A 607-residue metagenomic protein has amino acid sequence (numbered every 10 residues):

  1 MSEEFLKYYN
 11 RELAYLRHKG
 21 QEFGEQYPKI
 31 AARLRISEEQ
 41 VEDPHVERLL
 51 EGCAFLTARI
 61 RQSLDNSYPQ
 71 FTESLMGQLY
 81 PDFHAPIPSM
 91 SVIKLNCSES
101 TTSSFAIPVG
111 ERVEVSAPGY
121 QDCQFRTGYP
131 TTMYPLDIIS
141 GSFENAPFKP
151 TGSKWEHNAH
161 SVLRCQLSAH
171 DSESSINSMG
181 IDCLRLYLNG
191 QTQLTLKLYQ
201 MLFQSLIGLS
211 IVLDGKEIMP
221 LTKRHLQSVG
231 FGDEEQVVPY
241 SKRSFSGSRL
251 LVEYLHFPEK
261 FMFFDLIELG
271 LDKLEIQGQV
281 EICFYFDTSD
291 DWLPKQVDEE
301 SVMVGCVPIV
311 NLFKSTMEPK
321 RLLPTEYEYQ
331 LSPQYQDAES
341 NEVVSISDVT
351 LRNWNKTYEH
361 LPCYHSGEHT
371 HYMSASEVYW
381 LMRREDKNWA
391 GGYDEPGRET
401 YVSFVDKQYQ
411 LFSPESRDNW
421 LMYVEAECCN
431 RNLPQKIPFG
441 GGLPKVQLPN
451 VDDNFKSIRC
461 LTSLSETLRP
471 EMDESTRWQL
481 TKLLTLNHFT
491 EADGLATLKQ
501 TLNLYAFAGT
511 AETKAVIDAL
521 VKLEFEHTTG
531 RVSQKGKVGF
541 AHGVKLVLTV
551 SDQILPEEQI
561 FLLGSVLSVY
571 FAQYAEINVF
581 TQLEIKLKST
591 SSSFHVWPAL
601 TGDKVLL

Functional and structural regions predicted by a protein language model:
M1, Y15, F55-L64, S74-F83 (+8 more regions): Short linear motifs embedded in intrinsically disordered, proline/glycine-rich low-complexity segments
M1-I30, L34, K223-K273, E281 (+2 more regions): Mixed-charge (acidic/basic) macromolecular-recognition segments
M1-K216, K223: Extended assembly-interface regions of large multimeric machines
H45, L49-C53, L75, L202 (+4 more regions): Short, Φ-rich (hydrophobic/aromatic) sequence segments
T57-L64, D82, K149-V162, Q166-I181 (+3 more regions): Extracellular ectodomain segments of secreted/surface proteins
I87-S91, A159-L163, G180-D182, S205 (+3 more regions): Residues at beta-strand starts and edge strands
S142, S172-M382: Short, low-complexity Pro/Thr/Gly
N355-L607: C-terminal domain/tail detector
